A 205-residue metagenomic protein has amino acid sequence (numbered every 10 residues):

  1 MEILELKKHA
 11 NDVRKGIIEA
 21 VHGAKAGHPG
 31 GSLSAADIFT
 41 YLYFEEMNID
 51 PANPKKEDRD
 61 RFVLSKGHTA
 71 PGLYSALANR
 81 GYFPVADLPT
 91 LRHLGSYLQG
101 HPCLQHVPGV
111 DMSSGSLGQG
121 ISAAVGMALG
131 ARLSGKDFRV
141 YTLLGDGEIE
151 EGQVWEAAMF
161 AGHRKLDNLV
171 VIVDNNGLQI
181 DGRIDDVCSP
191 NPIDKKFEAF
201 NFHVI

Functional and structural regions predicted by a protein language model:
M1-V13: N-terminal hydrophobic or amphipathic helices/low-complexity stretches enriched in small/hydrophobic/Pro/Gly
A10-A26, D174-N176: N-terminal capping segment at the start of a domain
I17-A20, S32-E156, G162-H163: Cofactor-binding active-site loop characterized by glycine-rich and histidine/acidic residues
P29, T142-L144, H203-I205: Short catalytic-loop micro-motif centered on adjacent basic/acidic residues
L104-G109, D174-L178, K195-F200: Gly-rich Lys/Arg/Thr-decorated short loops/hinges at beta-loop-alpha junctions or inter-strand turns that position
K136, D185-I205: Conserved thiamine diphosphate
R139, D167-V170, H203: Residues at the starts of beta-strands that form the adenosine-phosphate
H163-S189: A short, conserved beta-to-alpha structural element at the edge of catalytic cores that scaffolds binding
